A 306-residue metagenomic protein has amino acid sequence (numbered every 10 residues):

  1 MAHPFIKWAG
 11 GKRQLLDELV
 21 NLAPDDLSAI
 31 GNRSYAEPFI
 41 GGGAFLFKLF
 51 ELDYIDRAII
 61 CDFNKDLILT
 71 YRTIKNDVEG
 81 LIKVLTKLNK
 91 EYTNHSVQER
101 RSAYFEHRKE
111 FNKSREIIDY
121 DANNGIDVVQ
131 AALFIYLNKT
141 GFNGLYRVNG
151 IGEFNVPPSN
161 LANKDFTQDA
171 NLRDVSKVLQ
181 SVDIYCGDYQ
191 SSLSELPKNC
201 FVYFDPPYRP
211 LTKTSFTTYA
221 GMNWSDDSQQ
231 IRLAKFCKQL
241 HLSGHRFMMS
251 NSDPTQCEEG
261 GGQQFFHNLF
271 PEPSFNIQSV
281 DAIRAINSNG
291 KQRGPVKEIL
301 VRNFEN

Functional and structural regions predicted by a protein language model:
M1-S34, F39-I40, A44-F45, L52: S-adenosyl-L-methionine
Y35-L49, I60-N64, I135-F142, G187-Y189 (+3 more regions): Conserved proline-anchored active-site loop of SAM-dependent methyltransferases that bridges a beta-strand
L52-Q180: Class I S-adenosyl-L-methionine-dependent methyltransferase module
G150-A162, Y208-Q229: Mobile active-site "lid"/loop adjacent to the S-adenosyl-L-methionine
Q168-D183, A234-M248: A structural motif corresponding to the C-terminal end of an alpha-helix and its immediate exit/capping segment
Q230-I283: Conserved Class I SAM-dependent methyltransferase catalytic core
F270-N306: Class I S-adenosyl-L-methionine
